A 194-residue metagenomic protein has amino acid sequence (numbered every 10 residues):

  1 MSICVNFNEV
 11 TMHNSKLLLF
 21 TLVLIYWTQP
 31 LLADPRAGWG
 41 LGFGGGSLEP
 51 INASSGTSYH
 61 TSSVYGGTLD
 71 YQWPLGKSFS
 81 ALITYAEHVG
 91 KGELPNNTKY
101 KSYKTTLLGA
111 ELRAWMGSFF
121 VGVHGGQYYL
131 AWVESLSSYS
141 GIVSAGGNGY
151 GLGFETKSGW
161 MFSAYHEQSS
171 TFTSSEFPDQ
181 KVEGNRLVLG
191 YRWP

Functional and structural regions predicted by a protein language model:
M1-R36: Cleavable N-terminal export/targeting peptides
Q29, T68-K77, G109, R113-S118 (+3 more regions): Outer-membrane beta-barrel proteins
L31-K91, P95, Q127-Y129, G184-P194: Short glycine/proline- and aromatic-enriched beta-strand/turn motifs that initiate or cap beta-hairpins
A37, Y59-G67, V89, S102-L108 (+4 more regions): Residues that define the transmembrane beta-barrel architecture of outer-membrane proteins
W39, K77-I83, S118-V121, S158-A164: Repeated loop/turn-to-beta-strand initiation elements of outer-membrane beta-barrel proteins
E49-Y59, G92-K101, A131-S144, F172-Q180: Outer-membrane beta-barrel translocator domains and adjoining extracellular loop/strand segments of Gram-negative
K91, S144-P194: Predominantly the C-terminal beta-signal and adjacent terminal strand-loop region of outer-membrane beta-barrel
F120-L136: Membrane-proximal helix-loop-helix units in multi-pass membrane proteins
